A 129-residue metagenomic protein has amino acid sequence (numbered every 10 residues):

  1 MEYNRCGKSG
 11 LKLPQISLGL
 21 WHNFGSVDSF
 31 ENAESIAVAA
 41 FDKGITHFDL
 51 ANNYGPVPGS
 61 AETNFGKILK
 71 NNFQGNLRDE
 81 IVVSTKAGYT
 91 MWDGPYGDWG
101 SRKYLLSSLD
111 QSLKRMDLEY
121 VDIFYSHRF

Functional and structural regions predicted by a protein language model:
M1-V82: N-terminal binding-site loop/beta-alpha segment at the start of enzyme catalytic domains that lines or forms
W21-N23, A51-N53, K86-T90, S126-F129: Active-site beta-loop-alpha junctions enriched in small/polar residues
A40, K86, R115: Conserved catalytic core of Hanks-type protein kinase domains
H47-L50, S84, Y120, Y125: Generic enzyme active-site microenvironment
N64-I68, V82, K86, Y104-Q111: Generic beta-strand or strand-like secondary-structure segments
G75-G100: Structural motif corresponding to the early beta-alpha repeats
W92-F129: Glycine/proline-rich, positively charged, aromatic-decorated active-site loop/lid region on the catalytic face
